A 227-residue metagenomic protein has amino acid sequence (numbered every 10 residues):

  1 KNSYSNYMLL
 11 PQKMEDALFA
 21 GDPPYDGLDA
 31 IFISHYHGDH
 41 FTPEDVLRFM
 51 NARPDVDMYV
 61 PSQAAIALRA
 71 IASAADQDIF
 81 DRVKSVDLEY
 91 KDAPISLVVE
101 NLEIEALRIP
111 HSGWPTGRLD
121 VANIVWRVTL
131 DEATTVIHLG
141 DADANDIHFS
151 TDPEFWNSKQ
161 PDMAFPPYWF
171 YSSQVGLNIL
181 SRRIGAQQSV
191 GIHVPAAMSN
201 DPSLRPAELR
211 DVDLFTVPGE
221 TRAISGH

Functional and structural regions predicted by a protein language model:
K1, G27-D39, Y59-S62, I137-A142 (+4 more regions): Active-site neighborhood of phospho(di)ester-bond hydrolases with catalytic His/Asp-centered motifs
K1-F32, Y36, E44-R48, D143-K159: Pre-active-site segment of Zn-dependent metallo-hydrolases
F19-E89: Active-site HxH/HxHxD metal-binding segment of metal-dependent hydrolases
Y25-G27, D92, V121-N123: Extracytoplasmic
H37-F41, A65-L68, D92-I95, S112-W114 (+3 more regions): Active-site environment of divalent metal-dependent phosphoester hydrolases
E44, P110-R183: Active-site-proximal loop/helix segments of hydrolase catalytic cores
A72-L102, L177-H227: Binuclear metal-ion centers of metallo-dependent hydrolases, dominated by the metallo-beta-lactamase
I95-E105, T129-V136: Beta-strand-turn-beta hairpins that frame and shape the catalytic cleft of phosphate-ester-processing enzymes
